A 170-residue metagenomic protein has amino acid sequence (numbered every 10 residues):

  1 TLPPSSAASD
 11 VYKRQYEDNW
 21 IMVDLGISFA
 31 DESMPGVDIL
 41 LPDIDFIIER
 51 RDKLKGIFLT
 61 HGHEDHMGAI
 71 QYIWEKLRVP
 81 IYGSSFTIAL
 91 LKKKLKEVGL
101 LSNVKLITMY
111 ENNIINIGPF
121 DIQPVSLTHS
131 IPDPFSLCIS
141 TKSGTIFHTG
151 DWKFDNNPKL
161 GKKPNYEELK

Functional and structural regions predicted by a protein language model:
T1-A8, Y12: Single conserved hydrophobic/aromatic residue that forms the stacking wall/gate of nucleotide- or nucleobase-binding
S6, G56-H66, H129: Histidine-centered divalent metal-coordination motifs
K13, M22-D24, F58-L59, Y82 (+4 more regions): Structured core elements
K13-D18, M22, F135-K170: Metal-dependent phosphodiesterase/nuclease catalytic metal-binding core
Y16-L59, I70-V79, G83, T87 (+2 more regions): Pre-active-site segment of Zn-dependent metallo-hydrolases
L25-S28, F86, T128-S130, G150-W152: Active-site metal-binding loops of divalent metal-dependent hydrolases
H66-G68, P134: Short glycine/serine/threonine-rich phosphate/pyrophosphate-binding segments that cradle anionic phosphate groups
F86-P134, S140-K142: Metallo-beta-lactamase
